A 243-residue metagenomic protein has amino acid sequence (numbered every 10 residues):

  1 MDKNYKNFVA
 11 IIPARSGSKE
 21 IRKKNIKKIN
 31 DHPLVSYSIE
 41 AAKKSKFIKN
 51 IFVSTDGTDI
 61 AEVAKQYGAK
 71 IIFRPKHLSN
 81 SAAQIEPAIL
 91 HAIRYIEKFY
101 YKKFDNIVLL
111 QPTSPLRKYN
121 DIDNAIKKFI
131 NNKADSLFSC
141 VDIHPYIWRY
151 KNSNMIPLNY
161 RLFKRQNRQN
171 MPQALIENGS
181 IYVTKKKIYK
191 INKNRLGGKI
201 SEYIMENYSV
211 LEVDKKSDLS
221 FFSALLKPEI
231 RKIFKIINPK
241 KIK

Functional and structural regions predicted by a protein language model:
M1-R22: N-terminal nucleotide-binding beta1-loop-alpha1 segment
D2-N4, P87, Q173-K243: Conserved alpha/beta core of the MobA/IspD/sugar-nucleotide pyrophosphorylase nucleotidyltransferase superfamily
L34-N50: A short, N-terminal amphipathic alpha-helix
S36, I51-T55, S139-C140: Short internal beta-strands
I48, K102-F104, N131-A134: Short, high-confidence coil segments that cap the C-terminus of an alpha-helix and link into the following beta-strand
F52, T58-N106, R117, N124: Short phosphate-binding loop-to-helix
P87, P115-E206: Conserved core of the sugar-phosphate nucleotidyltransferase
